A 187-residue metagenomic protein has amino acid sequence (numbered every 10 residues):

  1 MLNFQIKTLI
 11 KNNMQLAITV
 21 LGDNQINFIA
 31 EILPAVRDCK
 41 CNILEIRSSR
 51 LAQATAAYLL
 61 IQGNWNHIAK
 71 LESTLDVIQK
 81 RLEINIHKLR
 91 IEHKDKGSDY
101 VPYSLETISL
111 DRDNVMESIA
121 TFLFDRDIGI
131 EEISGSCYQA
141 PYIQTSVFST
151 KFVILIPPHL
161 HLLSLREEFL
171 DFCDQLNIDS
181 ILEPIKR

Functional and structural regions predicted by a protein language model:
I6-R187: A conserved regulatory-domain signal marking ACT and ACT-like small-molecule sensing domains and adjacent regulatory
